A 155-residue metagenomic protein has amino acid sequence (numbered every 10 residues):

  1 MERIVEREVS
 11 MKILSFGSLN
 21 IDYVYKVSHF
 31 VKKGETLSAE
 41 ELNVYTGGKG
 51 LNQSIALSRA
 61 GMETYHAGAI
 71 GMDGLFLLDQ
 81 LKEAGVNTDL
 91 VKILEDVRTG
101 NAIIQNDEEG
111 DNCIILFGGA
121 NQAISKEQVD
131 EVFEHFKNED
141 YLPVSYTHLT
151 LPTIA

Functional and structural regions predicted by a protein language model:
E2-S10: Short, Lys/Arg-enriched N-terminal segments with co-localized hydrophobic residues within the first ~10-30 amino acids
V9-V31: Positively charged, low-complexity intrinsically disordered leader regions
N20, G71, E108, G119 (+1 more regions): Short, glycine/serine-rich, charged loops/turns that create anion-binding and catalytic segments at active sites
V31-K32, D107: Acidic surface patches and DE-rich sequence motifs
K33, L37-N101: Substrate-binding N-lobe of the ribokinase-like
H66, L90-L94, I104-Y141, Y146: Conserved phosphate-binding/catalytic loop of the ribokinase/pfkB sugar-kinase fold
H148-A155: Single conserved hydrophobic/aromatic residue that forms the stacking wall/gate of nucleotide- or nucleobase-binding
